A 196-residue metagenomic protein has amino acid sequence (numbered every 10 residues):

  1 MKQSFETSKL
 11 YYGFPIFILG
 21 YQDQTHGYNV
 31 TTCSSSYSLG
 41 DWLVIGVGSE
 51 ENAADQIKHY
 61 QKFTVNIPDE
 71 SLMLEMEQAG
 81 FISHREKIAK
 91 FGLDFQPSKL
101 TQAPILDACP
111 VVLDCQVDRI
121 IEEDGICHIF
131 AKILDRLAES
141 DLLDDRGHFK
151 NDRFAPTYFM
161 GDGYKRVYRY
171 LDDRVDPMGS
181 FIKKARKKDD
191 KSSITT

Functional and structural regions predicted by a protein language model:
M1-T196: Basic, polyanion-binding surface patches
